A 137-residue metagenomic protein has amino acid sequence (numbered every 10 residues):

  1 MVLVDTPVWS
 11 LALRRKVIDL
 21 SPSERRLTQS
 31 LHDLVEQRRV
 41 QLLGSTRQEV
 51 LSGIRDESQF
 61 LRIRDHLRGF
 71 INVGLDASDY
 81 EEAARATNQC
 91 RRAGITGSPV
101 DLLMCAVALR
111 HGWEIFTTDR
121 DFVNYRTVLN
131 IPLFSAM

Functional and structural regions predicted by a protein language model:
M1, H32, C105, L109-M137: Acidic, PIN/NYN-like endoribonuclease modules and their adjacent C-terminal/linker elements
M1-L42, L51-D65: Short, well-structured N-terminal submotif of metal-dependent ribonuclease cores
V4-D5, L43, T96-S98, D119 (+1 more regions): Histidine- and aromatic-rich ligand-binding microenvironments
D5-T6, V50, A83, A108: Generic structural signal for small/hydrophobic residues in well-ordered secondary structure, especially within
V8, D79, M104, D121-F122: Alpha-helix capping/helix-boundary segments
W9, R47-V50, F122-V123: A generic structural signal for short hydrophobic patches within well-formed alpha-helices
D19, I71-F116: Active-site neighborhoods of divalent-metal-dependent phosphate/nucleic-acid chemistry enzymes
T28, R47, F60-I63, Y80-A83 (+1 more regions): A general structural signal for well-ordered alpha-helical segments in protein cores
